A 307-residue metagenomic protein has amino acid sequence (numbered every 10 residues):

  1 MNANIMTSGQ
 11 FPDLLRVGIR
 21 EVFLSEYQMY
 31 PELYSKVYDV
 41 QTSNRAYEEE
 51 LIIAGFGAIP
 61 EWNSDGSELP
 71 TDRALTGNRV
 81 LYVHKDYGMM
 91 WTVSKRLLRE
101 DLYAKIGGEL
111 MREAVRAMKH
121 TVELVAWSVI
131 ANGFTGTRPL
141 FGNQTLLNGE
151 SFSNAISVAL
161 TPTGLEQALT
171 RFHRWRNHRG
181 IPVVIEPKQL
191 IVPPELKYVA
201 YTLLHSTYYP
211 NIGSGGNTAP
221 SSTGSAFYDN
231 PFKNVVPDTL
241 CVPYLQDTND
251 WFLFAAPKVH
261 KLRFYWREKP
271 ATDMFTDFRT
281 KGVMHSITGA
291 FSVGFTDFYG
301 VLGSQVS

Functional and structural regions predicted by a protein language model:
M1-Q28: N-terminal alpha-helical "arm" segments
N2-F11, L146-R174, E186-Q189, E195-S307: Sequence/fold signature of self-assembling virion shell proteins
L24-Y87: Assembly/oligomerization interface modules of large self-assembling protein complexes
Q28, E32, S43, E123-W127 (+6 more regions): Intrinsically disordered or highly flexible coil/loop and linker segments, enriched in small and charged/polar residues
R73-V83, Q167-R179: Structured alpha-helical segments in the cores of large, soluble enzyme domains
T76-G77, K85-Y87, R179, V184-P187 (+2 more regions): Short, well-ordered loop/turn elements at secondary-structure boundaries
R79-G136, L190, H285-I287: Long, contiguous amphipathic alpha-helices that act as assembly "spine/axial" helices in icosahedral shell and virion
W91, G136-L147: Conserved binding/catalytic microenvironments
